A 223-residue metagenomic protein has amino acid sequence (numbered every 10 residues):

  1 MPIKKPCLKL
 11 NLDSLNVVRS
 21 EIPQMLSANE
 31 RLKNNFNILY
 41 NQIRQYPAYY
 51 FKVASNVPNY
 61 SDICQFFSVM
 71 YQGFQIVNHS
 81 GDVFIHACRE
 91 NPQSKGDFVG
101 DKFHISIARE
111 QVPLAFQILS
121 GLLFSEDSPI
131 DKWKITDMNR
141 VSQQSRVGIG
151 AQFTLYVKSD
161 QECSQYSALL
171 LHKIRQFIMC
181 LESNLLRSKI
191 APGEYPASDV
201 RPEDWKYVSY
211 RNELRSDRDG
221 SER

Functional and structural regions predicted by a protein language model:
P2-R223: Structured alpha/beta or helical-core interaction and ligand-binding surfaces enriched in interleaved
